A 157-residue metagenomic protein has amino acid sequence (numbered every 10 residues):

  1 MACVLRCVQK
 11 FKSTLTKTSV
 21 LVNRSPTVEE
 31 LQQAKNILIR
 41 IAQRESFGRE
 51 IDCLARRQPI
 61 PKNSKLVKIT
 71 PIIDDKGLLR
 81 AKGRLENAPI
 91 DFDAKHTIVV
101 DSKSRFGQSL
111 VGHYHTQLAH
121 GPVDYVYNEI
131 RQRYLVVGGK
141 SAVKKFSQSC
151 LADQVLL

Functional and structural regions predicted by a protein language model:
M1-L157: RNase H-like DDE catalytic core and adjacent DNA/metal-binding regions of integrase/transposase superfamily proteins
